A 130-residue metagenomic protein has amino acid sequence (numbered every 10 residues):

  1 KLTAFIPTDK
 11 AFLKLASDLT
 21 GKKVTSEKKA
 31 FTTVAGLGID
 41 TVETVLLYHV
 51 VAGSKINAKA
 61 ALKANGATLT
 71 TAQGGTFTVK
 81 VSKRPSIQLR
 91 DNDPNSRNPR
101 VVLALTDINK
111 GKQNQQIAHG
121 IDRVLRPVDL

Functional and structural regions predicted by a protein language model:
K1, D40, D107-N114: Short, low-complexity cationic-aromatic patches
K1-L19, T41-V42: Non-catalytic interaction surface on structured domains
I6-L15, N109-P127: FKBP-type peptidyl-prolyl cis-trans isomerase
D9-F12, D18, V50-A58, L125: Acidic glycine-/aspartate-rich tracts in secreted/extracellular proteins
K22-T106: Aromatic/histidine-rich interaction motifs
